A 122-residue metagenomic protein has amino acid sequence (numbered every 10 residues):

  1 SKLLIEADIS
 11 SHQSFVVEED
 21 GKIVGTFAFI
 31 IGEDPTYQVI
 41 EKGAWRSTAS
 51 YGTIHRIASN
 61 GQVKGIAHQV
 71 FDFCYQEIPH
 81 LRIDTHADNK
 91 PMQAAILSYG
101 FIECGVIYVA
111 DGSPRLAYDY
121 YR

Functional and structural regions predicted by a protein language model:
S1-S14: Active-site rim helix/loop that mediates acceptor-substrate recognition in acyltransferases
H12-F29: Conserved beta-hairpin
A28-Q62: Conserved acyl-donor/pantetheine-binding loop and adjacent beta-alpha core of acyl/acetyltransferases and related
T53, Q76-D88: Conserved GNAT acetyl-CoA-binding A-motif
S59-Q76, A94-S98: Conserved acetyl-CoA-binding loop-helix of GNAT-fold acetyltransferases
H68, D88-G105, S113: Conserved active-site alpha-helix within GNAT-family acetyltransferase domains
F73, M92, R115-A117: Charge-biased, low-complexity intrinsically disordered regions
V109-R122: C-terminal "cap" of GNAT-fold acetyltransferases
